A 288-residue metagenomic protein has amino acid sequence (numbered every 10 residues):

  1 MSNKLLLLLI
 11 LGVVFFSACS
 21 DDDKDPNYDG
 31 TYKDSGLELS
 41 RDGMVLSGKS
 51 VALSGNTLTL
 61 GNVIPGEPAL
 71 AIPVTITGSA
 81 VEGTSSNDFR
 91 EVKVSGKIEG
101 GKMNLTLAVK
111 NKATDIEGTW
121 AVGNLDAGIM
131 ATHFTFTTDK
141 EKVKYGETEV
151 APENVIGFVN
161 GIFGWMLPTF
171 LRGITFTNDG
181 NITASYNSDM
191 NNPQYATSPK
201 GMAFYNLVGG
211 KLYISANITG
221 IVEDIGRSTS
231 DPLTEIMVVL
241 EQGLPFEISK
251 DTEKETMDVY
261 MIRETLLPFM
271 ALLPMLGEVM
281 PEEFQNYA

Functional and structural regions predicted by a protein language model:
S2-L9: Sec-dependent signal peptide recognition, specifically the positively charged N-region followed immediately by
F15-A18: C-terminal motif of bacterial Sec signal peptides marking the signal peptidase cleavage site
D22-G43, T106-D179, T183-K200, V208-A288: Lipid interaction determinants
D42-S50, L70-P73, D88-V94, Y195-F204 (+1 more regions): Amphipathic hydrophobic-ligand
V45-F89: Central antiparallel beta-sheet cores of small beta-barrel/beta-sandwich binding domains
K49, S54-L58, T77-V81, G101-M103 (+3 more regions): Beta-strand-connecting loop/turn residues
A69-S85, G96, M202-Y205, L244-K254: Short, surface-exposed loop motifs enriched in S/T, G, D/E and P with embedded aromatic residues
R90-A113: Repeat-associated, polar segments at repeat-unit boundaries in modular proteins
